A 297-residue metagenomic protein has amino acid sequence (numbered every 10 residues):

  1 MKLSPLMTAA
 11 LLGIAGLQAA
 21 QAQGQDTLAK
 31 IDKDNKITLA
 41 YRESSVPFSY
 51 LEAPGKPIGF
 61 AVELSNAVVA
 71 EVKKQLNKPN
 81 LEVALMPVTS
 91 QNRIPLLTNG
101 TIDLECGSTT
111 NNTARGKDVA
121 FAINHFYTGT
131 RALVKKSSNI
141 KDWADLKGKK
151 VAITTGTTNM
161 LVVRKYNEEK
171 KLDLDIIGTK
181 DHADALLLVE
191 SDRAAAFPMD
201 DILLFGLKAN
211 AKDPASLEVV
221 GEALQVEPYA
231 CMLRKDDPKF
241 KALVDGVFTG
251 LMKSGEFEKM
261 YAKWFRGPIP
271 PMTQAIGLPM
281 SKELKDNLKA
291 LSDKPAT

Functional and structural regions predicted by a protein language model:
L17-A22: Sec/Tat signal peptide C-region and signal peptidase I cleavage site
G24-D26, K30-E105: Extracytoplasmic small-molecule ligand-binding "clamshell" domains of the periplasmic binding protein/Venus flytrap
T38, E43-P47, P57-K74, T110 (+2 more regions): Bilobed "Venus flytrap"/periplasmic-binding protein-like clamshell domains and structurally analogous long
E43, F126-S137, D201, A209-F248 (+1 more regions): Periplasmic-binding protein-like
E63-E71, A144, K149-K150, T155-T157 (+2 more regions): Extended ligand-binding regions for polar small-molecule ligands
N66, N77-D145, D286-D293: Acidic, polar ligand-binding/catalytic clefts
N92, C106-K117, L161-E169, L188-S191 (+2 more regions): A ligand-binding cleft/hinge motif common to bilobed small-molecule-binding domains
T158-I176, A215-V219, F248-T297: Ligand-binding clefts/hinges and TM-proximal coupling segments of bilobed small-molecule sensing domains
